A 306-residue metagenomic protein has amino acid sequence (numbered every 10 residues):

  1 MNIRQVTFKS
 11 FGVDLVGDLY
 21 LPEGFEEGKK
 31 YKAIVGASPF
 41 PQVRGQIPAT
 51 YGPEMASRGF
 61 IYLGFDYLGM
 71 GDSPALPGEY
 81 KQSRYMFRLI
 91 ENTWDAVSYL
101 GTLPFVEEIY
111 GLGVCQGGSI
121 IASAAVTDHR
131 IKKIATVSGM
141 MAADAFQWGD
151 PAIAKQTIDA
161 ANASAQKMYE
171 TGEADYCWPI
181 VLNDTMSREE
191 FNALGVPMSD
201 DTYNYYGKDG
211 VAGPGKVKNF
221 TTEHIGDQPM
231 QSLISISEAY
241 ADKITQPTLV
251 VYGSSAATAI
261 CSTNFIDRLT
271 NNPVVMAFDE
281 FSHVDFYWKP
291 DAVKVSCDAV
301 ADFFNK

Functional and structural regions predicted by a protein language model:
M1-K29: N-terminal cap/lid segment of alpha/beta-hydrolase-fold proteins
K29-P39: Short beta-strand element of the alpha/beta-hydrolase
P41-P53, Y67, S262: The serine-hydrolase catalytic nucleophile loop
R44, M70-Y110, P290-V295: Catalytic nucleophile-loop/oxyanion-hole region of alpha/beta-hydrolase and closely related hydrolase-like folds
E54-A75: Conserved alpha/beta-hydrolase
A122-K208: Alpha/beta-hydrolase-fold enzymes
I244, V250-Y252: Short beta-strand/loop motif that positions the catalytic acidic residue of the alpha/beta-hydrolase fold
F281-V293: Catalytic histidine-centered segment of alpha/beta-hydrolase-like enzymes
